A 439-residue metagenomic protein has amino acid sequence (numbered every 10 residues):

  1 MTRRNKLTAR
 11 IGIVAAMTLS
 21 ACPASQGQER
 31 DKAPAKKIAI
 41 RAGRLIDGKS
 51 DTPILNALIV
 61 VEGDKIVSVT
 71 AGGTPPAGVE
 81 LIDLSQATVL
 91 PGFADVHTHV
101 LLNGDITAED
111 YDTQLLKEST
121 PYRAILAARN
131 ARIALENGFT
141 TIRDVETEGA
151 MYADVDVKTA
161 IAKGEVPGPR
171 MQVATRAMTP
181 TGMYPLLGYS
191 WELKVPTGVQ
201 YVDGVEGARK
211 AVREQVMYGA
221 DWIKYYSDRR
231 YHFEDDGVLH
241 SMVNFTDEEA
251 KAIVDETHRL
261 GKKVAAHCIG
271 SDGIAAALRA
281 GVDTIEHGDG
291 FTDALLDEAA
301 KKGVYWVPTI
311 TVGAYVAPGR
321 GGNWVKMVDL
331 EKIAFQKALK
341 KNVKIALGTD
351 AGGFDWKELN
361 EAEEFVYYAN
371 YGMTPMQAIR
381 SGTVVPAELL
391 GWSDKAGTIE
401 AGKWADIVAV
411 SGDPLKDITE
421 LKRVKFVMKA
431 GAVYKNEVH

Functional and structural regions predicted by a protein language model:
R30-K36, L45, S50-L90: Histidine-rich, glycine-flanked metal-binding segment
A87-E165, T181-Y184, E248, A280: Metal-associated gating/positioning segment near the N- to mid-region
L101-R123, T181-P196, R230-T246, A300-V328 (+2 more regions): Active-site gating loops and adjacent loop-to-helix segments of metal-dependent hydrolytic enzymes
D105-T107, D154, M183-P185, F233-D236 (+5 more regions): Histidine/acidic-residue-rich catalytic or RNA/ligand-binding cores of hydrolases and nuclease-related proteins
T113-L115, R259, D329-P414: His/Asp/Glu-enriched, well-ordered alpha-helical/loop segment that forms or immediately abuts the divalent-metal
L126-Y152, P167-A177, A220-Y231, K263 (+4 more regions): Divalent metal-dependent hydrolysis catalytic cores, especially in the metallo-beta-lactamase
D156, V205-S227, H232-W306, K326-I345 (+1 more regions): Histidine/acidic residue-rich metal-binding segments in metalloenzymes
E388, A401-H439: C-terminal cap of metal-dependent C-N hydrolases
